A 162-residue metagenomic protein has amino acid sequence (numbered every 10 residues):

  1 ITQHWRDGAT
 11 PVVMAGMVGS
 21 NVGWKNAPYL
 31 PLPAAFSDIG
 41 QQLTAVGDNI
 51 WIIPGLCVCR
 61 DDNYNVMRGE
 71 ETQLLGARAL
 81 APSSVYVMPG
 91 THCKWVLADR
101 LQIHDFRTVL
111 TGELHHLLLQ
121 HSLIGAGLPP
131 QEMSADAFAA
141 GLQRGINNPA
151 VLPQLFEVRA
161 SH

Functional and structural regions predicted by a protein language model:
I1: Short glycine-rich, Thr/Ser-proximal phosphate-binding strand/loop in the N-terminal lobe of ATP-dependent enzymes
H4-Y64: Short beta-strand-loop/turn "lid" adjacent to the catalytic site in phosphate-handling enzymes
V18-G19, G90-C93, R159: Glycine-rich beta-alpha junction loops
S20, N26, P31, A45 (+4 more regions): Generic structural "secondary-structure junction" signal
F36-G47, L117-L123, R159-H162: Short, surface-exposed, charge-dense and proline/glycine-enriched linear segments
I53, V96, F156: Residues in well-ordered beta-strands of folded domains
C57-N148: Glycine-rich phosphate-binding loop plus the immediately following alpha-helix
A140-H162: A contiguous, well-structured pocket-lining segment that forms one wall/lid of small-molecule binding clefts in soluble
